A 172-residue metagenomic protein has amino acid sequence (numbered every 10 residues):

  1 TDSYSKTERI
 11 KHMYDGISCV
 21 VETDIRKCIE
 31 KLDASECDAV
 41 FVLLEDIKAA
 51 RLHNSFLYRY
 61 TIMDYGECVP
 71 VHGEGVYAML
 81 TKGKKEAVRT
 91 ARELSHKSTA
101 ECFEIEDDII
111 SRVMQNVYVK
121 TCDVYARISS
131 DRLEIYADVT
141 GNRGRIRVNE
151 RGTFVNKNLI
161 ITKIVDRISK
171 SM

Functional and structural regions predicted by a protein language model:
T1-S3: Short beta-strand->loop
T7, H12-M172: Small-molecule-sensing regulatory modules
